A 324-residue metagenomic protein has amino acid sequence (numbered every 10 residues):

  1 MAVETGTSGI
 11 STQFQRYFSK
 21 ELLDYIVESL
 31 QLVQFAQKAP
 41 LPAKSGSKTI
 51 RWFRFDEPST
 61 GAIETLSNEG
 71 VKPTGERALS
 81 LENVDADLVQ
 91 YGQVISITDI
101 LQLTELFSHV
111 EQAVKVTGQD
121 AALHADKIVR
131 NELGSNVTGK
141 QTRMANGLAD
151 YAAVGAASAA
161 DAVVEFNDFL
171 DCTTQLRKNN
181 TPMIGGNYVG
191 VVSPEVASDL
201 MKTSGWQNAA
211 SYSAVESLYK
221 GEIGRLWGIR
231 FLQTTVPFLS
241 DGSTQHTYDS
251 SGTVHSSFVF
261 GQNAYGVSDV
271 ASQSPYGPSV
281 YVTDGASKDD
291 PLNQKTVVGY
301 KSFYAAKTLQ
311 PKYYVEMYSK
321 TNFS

Functional and structural regions predicted by a protein language model:
M1-A86, Y318: N-terminal "assembly arms/tails" that initiate or stabilize quaternary assembly in self-assembling proteins
A2-V33, Y151-T173, A197-S324: Sequence/fold signature of self-assembling virion shell proteins
D24-A62, G134, V163-A214: Short, low-complexity, charged/polar segments at coil/turn and helix-coil boundaries
D56, D99, S302-A306: Beta-strand elements of well-folded, non-transmembrane domains
R77-E105, G277: Short acidic, glycine/tyrosine-flanked loop/strand segments centered on an H-E-D-like triad
L88-Q90, G185, N293: Short, solvent-exposed loop/turn segments at the edges of secondary structure
L101-K178, E195, S324: Alpha-helical scaffold segments that mediate packing/assembly in large oligomeric complexes
